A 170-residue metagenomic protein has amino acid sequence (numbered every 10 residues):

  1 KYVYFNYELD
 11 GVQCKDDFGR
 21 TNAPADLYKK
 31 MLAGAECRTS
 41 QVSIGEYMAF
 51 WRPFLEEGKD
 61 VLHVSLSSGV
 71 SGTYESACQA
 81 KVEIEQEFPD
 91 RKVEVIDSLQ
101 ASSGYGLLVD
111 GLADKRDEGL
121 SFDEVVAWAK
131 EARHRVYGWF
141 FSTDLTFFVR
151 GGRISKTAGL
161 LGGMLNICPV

Functional and structural regions predicted by a protein language model:
K1-E46: N-terminal glycine-rich anion-binding loop in soluble enzyme alpha/beta folds
K1-V12, G69-T73, A77-E94, Q100-D110 (+1 more regions): Mixed-charge interfacial surface used for oligomerization/domain docking and macromolecular partner engagement
D10, C14, K30-C37, D60-H63 (+3 more regions): A near-ubiquitous, low-amplitude feature marking generic local secondary-structure context
C14, Y28, Y47, W51 (+4 more regions): Aromatic side chains
T21-Y28, W51-E56, E83: A short glycine/small-residue-enriched secondary-structure motif
M31-L32, L55, R116, V149: Hydrophobic residues in alpha-helical segments
L32-S68, E75, Q79, V126: Glycine-rich phosphate- or other oxyanion-binding loops that anchor nucleotides, phosphorylated ligands
